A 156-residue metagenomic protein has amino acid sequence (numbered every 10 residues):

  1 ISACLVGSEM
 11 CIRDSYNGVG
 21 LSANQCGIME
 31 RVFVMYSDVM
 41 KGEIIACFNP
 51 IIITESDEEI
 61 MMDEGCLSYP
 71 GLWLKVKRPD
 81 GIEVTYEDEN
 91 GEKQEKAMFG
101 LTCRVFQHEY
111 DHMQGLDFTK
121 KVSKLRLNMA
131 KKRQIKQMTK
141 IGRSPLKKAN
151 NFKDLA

Functional and structural regions predicted by a protein language model:
I1-S8: Positively charged, low-complexity/disordered segments
S8-E9, D14-Q107, H112-A156: Active-site rim/adjacent substrate-binding subdomains
